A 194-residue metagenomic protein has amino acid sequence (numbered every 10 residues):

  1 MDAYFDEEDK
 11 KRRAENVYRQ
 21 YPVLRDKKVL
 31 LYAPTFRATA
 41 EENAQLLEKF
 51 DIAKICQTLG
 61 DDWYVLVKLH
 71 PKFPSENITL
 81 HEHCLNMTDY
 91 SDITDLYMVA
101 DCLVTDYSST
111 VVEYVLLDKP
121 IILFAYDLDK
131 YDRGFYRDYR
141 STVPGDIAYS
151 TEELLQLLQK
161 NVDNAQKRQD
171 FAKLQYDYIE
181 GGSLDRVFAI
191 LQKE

Functional and structural regions predicted by a protein language model:
M1-D2, T35-T39, P71-P74, D92-I93 (+4 more regions): Short, solvent-exposed loop/turn segments at secondary-structure junctions
M1-E42, Q166-D170: A nucleotide-sugar donor-handling region in carbohydrate enzymes
V29, Y64, D101-C102: Structural motif
Y32-A33, R37, A53-T88: Catalytic donor nucleotide-activated moiety binding site of glycosyltransferases and closely related
A44-I52: Charged helix-capping and loop-helix junction motifs
P71-V112: Donor nucleotide-activated moiety binding/catalytic core segment of transferases that use nucleotide-activated donors
T79-L80, S109-Y176: Catalytic binding pocket for nucleotide-activated donors in carbohydrate/polymer assembly enzymes
E180-E194: C-terminal alpha-helical cap of glycosyltransferases
